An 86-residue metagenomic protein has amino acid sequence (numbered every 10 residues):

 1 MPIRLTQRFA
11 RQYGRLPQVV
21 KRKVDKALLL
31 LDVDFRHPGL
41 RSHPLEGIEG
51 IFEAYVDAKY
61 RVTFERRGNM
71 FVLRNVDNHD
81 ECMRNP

Functional and structural regions predicted by a protein language model:
P2, Q7-R11, Q18, R22 (+2 more regions): Enriched for short, Lys/Arg-rich terminal
R15-Q18, R36: Residues in soluble alpha-helical coiled-coils and helical-bundle/repeat scaffolds
L29-Y55: A short, surface-exposed loop/turn module that caps and links secondary-structure elements
